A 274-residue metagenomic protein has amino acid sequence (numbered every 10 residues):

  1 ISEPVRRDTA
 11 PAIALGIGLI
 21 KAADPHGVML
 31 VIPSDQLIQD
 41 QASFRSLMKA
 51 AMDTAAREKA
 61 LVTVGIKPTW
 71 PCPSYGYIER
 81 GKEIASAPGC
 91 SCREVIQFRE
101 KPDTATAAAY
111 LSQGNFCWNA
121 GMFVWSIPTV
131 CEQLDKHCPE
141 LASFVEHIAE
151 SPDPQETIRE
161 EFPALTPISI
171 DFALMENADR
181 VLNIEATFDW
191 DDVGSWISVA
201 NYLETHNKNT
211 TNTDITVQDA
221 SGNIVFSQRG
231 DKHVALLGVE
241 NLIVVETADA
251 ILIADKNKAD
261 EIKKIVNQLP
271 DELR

Functional and structural regions predicted by a protein language model:
I1-I84, W125, L134-H137: Conserved beta-loop-beta/alpha segment of the NTase-like Rossmann-fold superfamily that binds/positions NTPs
D24-G27, R57-L61, P73-S74, C92-R93 (+5 more regions): Short coil/turn connectors at secondary-structure junctions
M29, N115, M122-F123, D191 (+1 more regions): A residue-level structural signature of the nucleotidyltransferase/glycosyltransferase Rossmann-like core
Q36-A42, C92-F98, F116-G121, E161: Flexible, glycine/proline-enriched loop segments at strand-loop-helix junctions that form or flank small-ligand binding
L47, A51, A60-V62, S74 (+4 more regions): Internal, well-ordered alpha-helical segments in soluble enzyme and binding-protein domains
G81-C117, S151: A short, charged helix-loop
L111, F116-V124, L134: A conserved mid-domain beta-alpha-beta active-site/ligand-binding segment of alpha/beta enzyme cores
I127-R274: Left-handed beta-helix
